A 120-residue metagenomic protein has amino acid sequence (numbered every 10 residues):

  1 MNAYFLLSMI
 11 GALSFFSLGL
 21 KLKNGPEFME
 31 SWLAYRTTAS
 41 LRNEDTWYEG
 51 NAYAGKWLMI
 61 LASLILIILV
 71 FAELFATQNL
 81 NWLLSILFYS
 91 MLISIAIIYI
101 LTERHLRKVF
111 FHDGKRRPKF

Functional and structural regions predicted by a protein language model:
M1-L7, E73-L83: Helix-coil boundary and interhelical linker segments in multi-pass alpha-helical membrane proteins
N2-L18, L87-I95: Alpha-helical transmembrane segments
S17, L66-F71: Alpha-helical transmembrane segments of multipass membrane proteins
G19-A34, L101-K108: Membrane-water interface of transmembrane alpha-helices
N24-G25, F71-F75: Helix-loop junctions at the membrane-solvent interface of multi-pass transporters, primarily the C-terminal
F28-Y48, F111-F120: Cytosolic, membrane-interface loops and tails of multi-pass inner-membrane proteins
N51-L64: Select subsegments of transmembrane alpha-helices in polytopic membrane proteins, especially boundary-proximal
T77-V109: C-terminal structural segments of small proteins and small subunits
